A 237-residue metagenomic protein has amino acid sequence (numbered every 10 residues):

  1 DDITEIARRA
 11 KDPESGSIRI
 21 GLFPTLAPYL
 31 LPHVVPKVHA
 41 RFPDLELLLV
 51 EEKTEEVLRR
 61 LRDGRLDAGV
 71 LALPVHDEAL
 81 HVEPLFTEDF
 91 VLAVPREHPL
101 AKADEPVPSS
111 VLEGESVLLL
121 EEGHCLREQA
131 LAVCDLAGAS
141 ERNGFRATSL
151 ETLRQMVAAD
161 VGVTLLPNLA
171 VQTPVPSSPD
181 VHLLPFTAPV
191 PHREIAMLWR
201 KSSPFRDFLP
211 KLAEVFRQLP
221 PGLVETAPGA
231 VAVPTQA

Functional and structural regions predicted by a protein language model:
D1-D12, Q218-P221: Alpha-helical "hinge/linker" immediately C-terminal to small N-terminal DNA-binding modules
E5, S15-E78, A147-L150: Central regulatory/effector-binding core of bacterial HTH transcription factors
I20, L61-R62, L112, A130 (+2 more regions): Hydrophobic residues within well-ordered alpha-helices
L30, V181-V224: A late-sequence structural motif
D67-L71, L92, G162-P167: Paired acidic/hydrophobic, glycine-rich loop segments that form the ligand-binding mouth/hinge of periplasmic-binding
D77-V117: Flexible hinge/capping segments at coil-to-helix
E78-P84, E88, E151-K201: Beta-alpha-beta core module
L100-A101, P106-V107, S116-A137, F205-A230: Secondary-structure junction motif
